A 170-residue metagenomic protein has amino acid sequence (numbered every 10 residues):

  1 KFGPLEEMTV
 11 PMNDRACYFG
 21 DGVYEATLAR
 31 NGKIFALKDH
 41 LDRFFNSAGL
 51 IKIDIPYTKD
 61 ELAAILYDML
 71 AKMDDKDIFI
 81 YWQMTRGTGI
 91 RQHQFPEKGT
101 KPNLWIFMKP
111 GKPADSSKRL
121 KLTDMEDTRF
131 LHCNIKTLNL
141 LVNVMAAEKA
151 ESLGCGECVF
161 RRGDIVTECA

Functional and structural regions predicted by a protein language model:
K1-D68, I90-A170: Helix-start/capping segments and mature chain N-termini
L66, A71-M84: Ordered, amphipathic secondary-structure segments that act as subunit-interaction surfaces in large macromolecular
